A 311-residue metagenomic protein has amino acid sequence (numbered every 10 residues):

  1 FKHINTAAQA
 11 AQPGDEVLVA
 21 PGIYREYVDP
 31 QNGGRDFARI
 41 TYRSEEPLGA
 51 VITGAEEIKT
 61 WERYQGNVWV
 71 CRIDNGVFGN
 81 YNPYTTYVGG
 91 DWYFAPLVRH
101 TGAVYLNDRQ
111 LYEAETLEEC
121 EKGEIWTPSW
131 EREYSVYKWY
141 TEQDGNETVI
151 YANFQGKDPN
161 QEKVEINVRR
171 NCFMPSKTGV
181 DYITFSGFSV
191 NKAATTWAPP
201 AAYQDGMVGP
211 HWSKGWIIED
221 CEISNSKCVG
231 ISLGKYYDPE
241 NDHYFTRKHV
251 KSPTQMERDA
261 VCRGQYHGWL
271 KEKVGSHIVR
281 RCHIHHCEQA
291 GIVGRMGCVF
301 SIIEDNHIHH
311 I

Functional and structural regions predicted by a protein language model:
F1-W212, I217, E222-S232, Y236-L270: Extracellular polysaccharide-degrading/modifying enzymes targeting complex plant/algal/animal polysaccharides
P21, Y182, G187, W212-G215 (+9 more regions): Structural position within Leucine-Rich Repeats
